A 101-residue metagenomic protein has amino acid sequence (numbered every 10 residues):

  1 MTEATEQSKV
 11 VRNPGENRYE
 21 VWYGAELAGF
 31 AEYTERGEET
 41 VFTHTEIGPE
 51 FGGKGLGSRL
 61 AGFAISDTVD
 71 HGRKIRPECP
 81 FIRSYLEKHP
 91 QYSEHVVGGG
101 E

Functional and structural regions predicted by a protein language model:
T2-T40: N-terminal first-folded block
R18-E20, G29, A61, E78 (+2 more regions): Generic alpha-helical hydrophobic packing signal
T34-R36, T43, P90-Q91, V96: K/E-rich alpha-helical interaction surfaces of small helical-bundle regulatory domains
T45-G52: A short, internal acetyl-CoA/4′-phosphopantetheine-binding micro-motif in the GNAT/acyltransferase core
G53-A64: Conserved acetyl-CoA-binding loop-helix of GNAT-fold acetyltransferases
S66-E101: C-terminal structural segments of small proteins and small subunits
